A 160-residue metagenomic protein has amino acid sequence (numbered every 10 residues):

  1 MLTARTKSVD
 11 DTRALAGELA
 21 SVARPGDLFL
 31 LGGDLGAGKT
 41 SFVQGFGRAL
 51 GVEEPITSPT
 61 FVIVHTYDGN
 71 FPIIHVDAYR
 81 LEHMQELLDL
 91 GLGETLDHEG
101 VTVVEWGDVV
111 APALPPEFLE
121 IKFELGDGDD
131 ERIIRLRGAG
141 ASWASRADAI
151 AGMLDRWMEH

Functional and structural regions predicted by a protein language model:
M1-A16: N-terminal pre-Walker A segment at the start of P-loop NTPase domains
L2, G93-H160: Short phosphate-coordinating micro-motif centered on Lys-Gly-acidic
L19-P25: Phosphate-binding P-loop
F29-L31: Hydrophobic anchor at the beta1->P-loop junction of P-loop NTPases
L35: The conserved Walker
K39: Conserved lysine of the Walker
P55-T60, T66-W106: Conserved nucleotide-sensing/catalytic segment adjacent to the nucleotide-binding pocket in NTP-handling enzymes
